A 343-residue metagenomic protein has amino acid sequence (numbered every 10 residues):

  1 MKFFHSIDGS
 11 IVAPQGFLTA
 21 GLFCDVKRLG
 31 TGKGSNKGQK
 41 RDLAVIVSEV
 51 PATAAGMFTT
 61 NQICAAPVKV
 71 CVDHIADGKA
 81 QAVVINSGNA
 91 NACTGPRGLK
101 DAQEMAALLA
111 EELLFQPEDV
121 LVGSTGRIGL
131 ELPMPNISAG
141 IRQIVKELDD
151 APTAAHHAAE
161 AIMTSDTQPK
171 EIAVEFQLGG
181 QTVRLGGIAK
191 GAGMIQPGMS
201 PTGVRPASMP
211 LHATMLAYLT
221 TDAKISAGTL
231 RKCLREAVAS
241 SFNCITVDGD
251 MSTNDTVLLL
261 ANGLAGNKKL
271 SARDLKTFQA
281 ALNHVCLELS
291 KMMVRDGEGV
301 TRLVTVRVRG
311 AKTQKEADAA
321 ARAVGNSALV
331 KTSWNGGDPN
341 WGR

Functional and structural regions predicted by a protein language model:
M1-T59: N-terminal amphipathic/basic leader segments beginning at the initiator methionine
T31-N36, G186-G198, T246-N254, W334-P339: Conserved phosphate/anionic-ligand binding catalytic regions in large, soluble enzymes, centered on
T53-A76, D166-Q168, I172-F176: Glycine-rich oxoanion-binding loops at beta->alpha junctions
I63-H74, L99-L113, R231-C244, A281-S290: Short, well-ordered amphipathic alpha-helical segments that serve as non-catalytic structural scaffolds within diverse
V83, S87-P96, E118-A139, T246-K268 (+1 more regions): Short, surface-exposed loop/turn segments at secondary-structure boundaries that line and modulate
Q103-E104, L108-S240, S252: Glycine-rich, mobile lid/loop segments that gate access to catalytic sites or pores
F115-L121, D150-A159, A173, F242-N254 (+2 more regions): Flexible, glycine/charged-enriched surface loops at secondary-structure junctions
L258-D338: A glycine- and small/hydrophobic-rich beta-loop-beta segment that serves as a flexible "lid/hinge" or phosphate-binding
